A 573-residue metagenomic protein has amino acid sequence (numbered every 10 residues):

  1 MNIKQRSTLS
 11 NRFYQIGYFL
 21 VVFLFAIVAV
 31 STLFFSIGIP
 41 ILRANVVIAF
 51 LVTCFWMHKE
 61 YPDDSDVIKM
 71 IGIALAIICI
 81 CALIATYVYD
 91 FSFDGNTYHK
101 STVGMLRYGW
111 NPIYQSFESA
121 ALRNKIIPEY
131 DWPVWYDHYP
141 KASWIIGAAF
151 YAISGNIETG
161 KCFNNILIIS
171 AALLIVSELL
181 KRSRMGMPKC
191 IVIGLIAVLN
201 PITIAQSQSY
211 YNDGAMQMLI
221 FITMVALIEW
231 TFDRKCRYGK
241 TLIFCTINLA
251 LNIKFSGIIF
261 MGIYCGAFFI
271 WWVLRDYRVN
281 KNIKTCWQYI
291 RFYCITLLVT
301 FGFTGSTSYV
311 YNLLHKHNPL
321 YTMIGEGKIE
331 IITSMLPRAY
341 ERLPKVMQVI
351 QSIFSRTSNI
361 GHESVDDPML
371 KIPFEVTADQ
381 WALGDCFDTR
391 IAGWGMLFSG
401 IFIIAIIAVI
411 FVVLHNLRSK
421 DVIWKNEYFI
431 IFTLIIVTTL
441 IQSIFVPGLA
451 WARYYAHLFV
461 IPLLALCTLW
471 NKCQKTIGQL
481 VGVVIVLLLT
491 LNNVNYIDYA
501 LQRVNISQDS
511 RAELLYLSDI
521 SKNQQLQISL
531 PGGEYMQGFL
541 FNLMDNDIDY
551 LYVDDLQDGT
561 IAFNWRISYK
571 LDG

Functional and structural regions predicted by a protein language model:
M1-I68: Membrane-embedded, hydrophobic transmembrane alpha-helices
F25-A29, V52-E60, A149, T159-R184 (+2 more regions): Transmembrane-helix motifs of polytopic, lipid-linked glycan transferases
S31-S36, G239-G266, T439-S443: Membrane-interface alpha helices of multi-pass inner-membrane proteins
V47, D213-I220, A250-I253, I259 (+4 more regions): Hydrophobic/aromatic-rich transmembrane helices and adjacent perimembrane loops
K69, A76-I77, C236-I247, M261-F269 (+3 more regions): Signature aromatic-anchored transmembrane alpha helix within multi-pass, membrane-resident enzymes that catalyze glycan
R107-L122, D131, W135-A152, I329-K420: Lumenal/periplasmic acceptor-binding loop at the mouth of the active site in multi-pass, GT-C-fold membrane enzymes
I202-M216: Short acidic/glycine- and proline-prone juxtamembrane loop motifs at membrane-interface regions of multi-pass membrane
V486-D547, Q557: Membrane-embedded, lumen/periplasm-facing catalytic core of multi-pass transferases that use lipid-linked donors
